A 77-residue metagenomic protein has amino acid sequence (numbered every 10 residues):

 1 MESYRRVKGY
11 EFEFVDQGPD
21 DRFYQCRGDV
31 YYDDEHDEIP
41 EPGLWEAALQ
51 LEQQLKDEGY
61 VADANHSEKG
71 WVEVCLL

Functional and structural regions predicted by a protein language model:
M1-D21: Short, extreme N-terminal segment that most often corresponds to the first beta-strand
M1-S3, W71, C75-L77: Short intrinsically disordered terminal tails
V15-V72: Acidic, low-complexity, intrinsically disordered interaction modules
